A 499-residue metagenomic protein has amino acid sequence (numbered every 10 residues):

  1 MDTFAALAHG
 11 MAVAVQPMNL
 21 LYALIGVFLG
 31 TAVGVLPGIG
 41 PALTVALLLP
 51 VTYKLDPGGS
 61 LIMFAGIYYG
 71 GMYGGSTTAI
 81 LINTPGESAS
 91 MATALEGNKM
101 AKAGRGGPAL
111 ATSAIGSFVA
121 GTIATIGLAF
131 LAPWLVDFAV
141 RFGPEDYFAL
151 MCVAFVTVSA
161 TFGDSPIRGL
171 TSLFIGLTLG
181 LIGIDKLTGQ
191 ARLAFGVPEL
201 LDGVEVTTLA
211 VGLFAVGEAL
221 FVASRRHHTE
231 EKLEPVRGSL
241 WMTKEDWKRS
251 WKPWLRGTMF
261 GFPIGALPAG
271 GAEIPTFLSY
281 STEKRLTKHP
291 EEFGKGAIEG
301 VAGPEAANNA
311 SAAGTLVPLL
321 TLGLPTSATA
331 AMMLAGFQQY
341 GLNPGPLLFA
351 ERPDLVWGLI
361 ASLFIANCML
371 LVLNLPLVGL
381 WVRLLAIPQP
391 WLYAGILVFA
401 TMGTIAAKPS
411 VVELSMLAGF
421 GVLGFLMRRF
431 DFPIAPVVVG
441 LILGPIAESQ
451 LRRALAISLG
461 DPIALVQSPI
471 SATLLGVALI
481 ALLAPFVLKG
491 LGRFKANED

Functional and structural regions predicted by a protein language model:
M1-I62, A103-T112, S117, G121-A132 (+8 more regions): N-terminal alpha-helical transmembrane segments of multi-pass membrane transport and channel/translocase proteins
M1-S60, P133, A139-V140, A191-A297 (+4 more regions): Helix-loop-helix hairpins and the membrane-proximal interhelical loops of multi-pass alpha-helical transport proteins
V27-P41, G70-N83, V158-G163, M259-P268 (+3 more regions): Transmembrane alpha-helix interface/packing and boundary motifs in multi-pass membrane proteins, characterized by
V33-A42, I80-M91, I123-G127, I264-E273 (+4 more regions): Short helix-coil transition sites and intra-membrane helix breaks within transmembrane domains of multi-pass
P41-P50, F64, A79-K99, F130 (+6 more regions): Re-entrant/interfacial helical elements at transmembrane boundaries that shape and gate the permeation pathway
G58-I62, K99-G116, K288-G300, A328-A331 (+1 more regions): Membrane-interface alpha-helices at helix entry/exit sites of multi-pass transporters
Y68-A79, G86, A297-L322, T326 (+1 more regions): A structural-propensity feature for long, helix-poor, extended segments
A111-H227, Q339-G492: Membrane-embedded alpha-helical modules
